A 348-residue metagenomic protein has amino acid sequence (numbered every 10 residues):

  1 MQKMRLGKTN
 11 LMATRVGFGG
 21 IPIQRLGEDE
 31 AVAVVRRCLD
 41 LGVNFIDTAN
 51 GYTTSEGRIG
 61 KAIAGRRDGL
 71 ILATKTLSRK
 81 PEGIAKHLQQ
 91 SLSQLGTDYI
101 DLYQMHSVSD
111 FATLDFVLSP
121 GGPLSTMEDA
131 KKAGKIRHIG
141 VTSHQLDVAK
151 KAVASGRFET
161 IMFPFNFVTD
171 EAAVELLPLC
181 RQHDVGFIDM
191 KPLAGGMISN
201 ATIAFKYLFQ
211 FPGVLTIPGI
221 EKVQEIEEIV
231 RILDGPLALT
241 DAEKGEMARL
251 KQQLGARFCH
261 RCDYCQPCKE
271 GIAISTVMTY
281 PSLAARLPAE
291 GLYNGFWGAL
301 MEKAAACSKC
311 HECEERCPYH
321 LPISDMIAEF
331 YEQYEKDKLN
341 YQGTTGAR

Functional and structural regions predicted by a protein language model:
M1-L70: N-terminal binding-site loop/beta-alpha segment at the start of enzyme catalytic domains that lines or forms
L6, F18, C38, I46 (+12 more regions): Conserved, mostly hydrophobic/aromatic
G19, A49, Y103-H106, T142 (+3 more regions): Conserved residues at the C-terminal ends of beta-strands
L26-D29, R36, D40, R79-I188 (+1 more regions): Glycine/proline-rich, positively charged, aromatic-decorated active-site loop/lid region on the catalytic face
L39, V43-N44, E175-D189, L193-R348: Structured C-terminal cap/extension of enzyme domains
N44-A49, A73-K75, R137-G140, T160-P164 (+3 more regions): Short catalytic-loop micro-motif centered on adjacent basic/acidic residues
N50, T54, T76-R79, S143-Q145 (+3 more regions): Short beta->alpha linker loops
G69-L72, F158-N166, L237-E243: Short hydrophobic/aromatic-enriched beta-strand-loop microsegments
